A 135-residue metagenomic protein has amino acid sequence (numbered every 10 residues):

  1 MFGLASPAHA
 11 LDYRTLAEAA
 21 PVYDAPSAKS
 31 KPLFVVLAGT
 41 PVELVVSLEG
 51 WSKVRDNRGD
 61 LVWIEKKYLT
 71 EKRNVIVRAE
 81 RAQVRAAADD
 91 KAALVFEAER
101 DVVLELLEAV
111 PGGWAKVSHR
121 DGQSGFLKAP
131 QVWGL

Functional and structural regions predicted by a protein language model:
M1-A5: Bacterial N-terminal signal peptides
P7-A25, P32-A38, V45-V103, L107-Q123 (+1 more regions): SH3-family beta-barrel domains
